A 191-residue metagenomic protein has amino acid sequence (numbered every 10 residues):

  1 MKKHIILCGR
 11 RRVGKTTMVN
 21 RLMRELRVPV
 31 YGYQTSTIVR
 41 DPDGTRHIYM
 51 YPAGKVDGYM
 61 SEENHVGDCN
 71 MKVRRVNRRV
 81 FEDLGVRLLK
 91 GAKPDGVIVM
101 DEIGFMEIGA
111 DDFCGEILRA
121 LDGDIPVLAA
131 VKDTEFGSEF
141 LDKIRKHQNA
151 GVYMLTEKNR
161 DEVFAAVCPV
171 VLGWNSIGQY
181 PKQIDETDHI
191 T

Functional and structural regions predicted by a protein language model:
M1-H4: Extreme N-terminal starter segment of soluble prokaryotic enzymes
L7: Hydrophobic anchor at the beta1->P-loop junction of P-loop NTPases
R11: The conserved Walker
K15: Conserved lysine of the Walker
N20-M71: N-terminal phosphate/diphosphate-binding loop that engages ATP/GTP or pyrophosphate donors across diverse enzyme folds
A53-V56, V80, K90, D188-H189: N-terminal export/assembly leader peptides and their processing motifs that target proteins to secretory
D68-L118: Phosphate-binding/switch loop-helix module in NTP-utilizing enzymes
K90, G104-T191: Replace "adjacent to P-loop NTPase cores in ATP/GTP-dependent enzymes" with "adjacent to NTP-binding cores
